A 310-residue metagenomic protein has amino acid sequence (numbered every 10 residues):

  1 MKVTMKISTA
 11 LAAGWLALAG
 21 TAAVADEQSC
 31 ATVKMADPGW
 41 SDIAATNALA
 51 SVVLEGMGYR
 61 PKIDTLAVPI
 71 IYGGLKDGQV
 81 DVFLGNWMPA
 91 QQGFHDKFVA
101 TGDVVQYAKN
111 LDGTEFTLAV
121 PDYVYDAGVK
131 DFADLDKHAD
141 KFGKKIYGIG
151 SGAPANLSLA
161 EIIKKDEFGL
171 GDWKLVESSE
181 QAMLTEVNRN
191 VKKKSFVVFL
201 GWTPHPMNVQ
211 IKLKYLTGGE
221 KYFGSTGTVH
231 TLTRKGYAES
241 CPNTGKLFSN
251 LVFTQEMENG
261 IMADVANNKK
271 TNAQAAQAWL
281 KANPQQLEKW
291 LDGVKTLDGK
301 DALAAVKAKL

Functional and structural regions predicted by a protein language model:
V24-K34, E55, K137-G143, E288-W290 (+1 more regions): Immediate post-signal peptide segment of exported/extracytoplasmic ligand-binding proteins
E27-D42, Y59-D64, G143-Y147, F248: Short, well-ordered beta-strand elements
N47, D64-G102, A182-E186, H205-K212: Pocket-flanking alpha-helical
A50-M57, A139-W173, K281: Ligand-binding cleft/hinge of the Venus flytrap
V80-L84, P154-K221: Ligand-binding pocket segment of bilobal, Venus flytrap-like solute-binding proteins
G102-G152: A conserved helix-loop-strand patch within extracytoplasmic ligand-binding domains of the periplasmic binding
E115-D126, G227-S240, A263-D264: A bilobed periplasmic-binding-protein/Venus flytrap-type ligand-binding module shared by bacterial periplasmic
Q255-L310: C-terminal functional modules
